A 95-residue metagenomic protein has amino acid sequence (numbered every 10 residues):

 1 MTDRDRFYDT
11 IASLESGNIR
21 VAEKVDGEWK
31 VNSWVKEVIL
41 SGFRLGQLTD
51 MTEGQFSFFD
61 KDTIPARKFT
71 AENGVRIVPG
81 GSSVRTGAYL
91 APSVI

Functional and structural regions predicted by a protein language model:
M1-R76: Terminal amphipathic alpha-helical/low-complexity segments used for targeting or macromolecular assembly
A71, V75-I95: Structural signal for interior beta-strand "rungs" in well-ordered beta-sheet cores of soluble enzyme domains
